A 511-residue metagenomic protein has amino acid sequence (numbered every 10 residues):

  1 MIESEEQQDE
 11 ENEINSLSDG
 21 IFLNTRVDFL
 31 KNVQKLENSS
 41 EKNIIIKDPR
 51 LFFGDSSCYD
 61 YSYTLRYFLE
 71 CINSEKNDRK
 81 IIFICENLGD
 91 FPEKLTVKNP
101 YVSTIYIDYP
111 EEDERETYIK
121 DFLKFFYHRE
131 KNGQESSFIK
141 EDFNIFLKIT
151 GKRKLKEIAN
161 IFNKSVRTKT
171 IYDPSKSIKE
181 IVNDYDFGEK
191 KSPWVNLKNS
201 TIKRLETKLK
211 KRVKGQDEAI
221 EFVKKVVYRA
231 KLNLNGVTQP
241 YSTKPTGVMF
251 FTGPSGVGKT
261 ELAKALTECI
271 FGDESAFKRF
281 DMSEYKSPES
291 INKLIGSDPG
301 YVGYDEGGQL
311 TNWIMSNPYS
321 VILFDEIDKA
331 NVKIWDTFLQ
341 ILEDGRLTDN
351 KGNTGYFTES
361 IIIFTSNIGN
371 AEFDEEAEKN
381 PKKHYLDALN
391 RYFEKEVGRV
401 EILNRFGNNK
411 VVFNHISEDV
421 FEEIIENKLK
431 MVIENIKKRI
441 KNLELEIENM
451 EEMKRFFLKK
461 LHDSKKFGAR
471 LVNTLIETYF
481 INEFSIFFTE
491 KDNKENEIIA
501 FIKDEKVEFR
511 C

Functional and structural regions predicted by a protein language model:
M1-Y172, E306, I314-M315, L339-E343 (+5 more regions): ATP/nucleotide-binding catalytic cores
N73-G89, N160-C511: AAA+ P-loop NTPase nucleotide-binding core of proteostasis motors
